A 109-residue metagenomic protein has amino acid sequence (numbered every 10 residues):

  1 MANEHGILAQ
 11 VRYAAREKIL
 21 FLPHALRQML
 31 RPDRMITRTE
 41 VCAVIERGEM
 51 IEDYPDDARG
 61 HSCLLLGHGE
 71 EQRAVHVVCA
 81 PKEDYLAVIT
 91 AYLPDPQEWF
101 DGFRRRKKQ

Functional and structural regions predicted by a protein language model:
M1-Q109: Ribonuclease/tRNase effector modules and their secretory precursors
